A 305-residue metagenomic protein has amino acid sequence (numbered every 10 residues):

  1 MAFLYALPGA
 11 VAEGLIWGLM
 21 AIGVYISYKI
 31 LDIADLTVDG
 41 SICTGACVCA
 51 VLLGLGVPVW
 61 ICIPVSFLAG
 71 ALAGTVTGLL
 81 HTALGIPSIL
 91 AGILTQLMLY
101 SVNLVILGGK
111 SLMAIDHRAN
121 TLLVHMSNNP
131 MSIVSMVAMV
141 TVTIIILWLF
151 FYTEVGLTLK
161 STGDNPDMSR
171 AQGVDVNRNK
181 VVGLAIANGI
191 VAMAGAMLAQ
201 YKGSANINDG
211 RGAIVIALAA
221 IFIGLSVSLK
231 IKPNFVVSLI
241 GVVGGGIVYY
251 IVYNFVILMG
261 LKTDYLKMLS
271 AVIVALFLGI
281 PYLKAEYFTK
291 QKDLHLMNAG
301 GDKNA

Functional and structural regions predicted by a protein language model:
L4-P58, L80-A83, F222-K232: Single transmembrane alpha-helix segments in multi-pass membrane proteins
E13, I89, H117, S132-V137 (+4 more regions): Loop-to-transmembrane alpha-helix initiation sites
V24, V57-L97, V102, T141 (+2 more regions): Alpha-helical transmembrane segments within multi-pass membrane transporters and channels
K29-A34, T75-H117, M126, G203-I207 (+1 more regions): Short loop segments and helix-boundary regions at transmembrane helix junctions of multi-pass inner-membrane proteins
A73, N129-I214, L218: Helix-loop-helix "hairpin" substructures at the membrane interface of multi-pass membrane proteins
S88, G92-Y152, V181-V182, A205-I207 (+1 more regions): Transmembrane helix-bundle core of multi-pass membrane transporters and related energy-transducing complexes
D164-A171, D175-R178, I240, V252-A305: Cytosolic-side transmembrane-helix boundaries in multi-pass membrane proteins
V191, G195, K202-K267: Transmembrane alpha-helical segments in multi-pass inner-membrane proteins
